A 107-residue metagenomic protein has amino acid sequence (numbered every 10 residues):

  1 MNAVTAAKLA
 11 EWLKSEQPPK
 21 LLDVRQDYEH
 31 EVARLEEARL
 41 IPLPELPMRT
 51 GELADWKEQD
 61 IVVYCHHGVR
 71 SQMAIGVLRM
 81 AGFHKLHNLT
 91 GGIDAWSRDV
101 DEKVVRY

Functional and structural regions predicted by a protein language model:
M1-K20, D27-D60, V69-Y107: Rhodanese-like catalytic fold shared by cysteine-dependent sulfurtransferases and DSP/PTP-type phosphatases
V63-Y64: Short, surface-exposed ligand- or partner-binding patches at beta-edge/loop junctions that are enriched in aromatics
